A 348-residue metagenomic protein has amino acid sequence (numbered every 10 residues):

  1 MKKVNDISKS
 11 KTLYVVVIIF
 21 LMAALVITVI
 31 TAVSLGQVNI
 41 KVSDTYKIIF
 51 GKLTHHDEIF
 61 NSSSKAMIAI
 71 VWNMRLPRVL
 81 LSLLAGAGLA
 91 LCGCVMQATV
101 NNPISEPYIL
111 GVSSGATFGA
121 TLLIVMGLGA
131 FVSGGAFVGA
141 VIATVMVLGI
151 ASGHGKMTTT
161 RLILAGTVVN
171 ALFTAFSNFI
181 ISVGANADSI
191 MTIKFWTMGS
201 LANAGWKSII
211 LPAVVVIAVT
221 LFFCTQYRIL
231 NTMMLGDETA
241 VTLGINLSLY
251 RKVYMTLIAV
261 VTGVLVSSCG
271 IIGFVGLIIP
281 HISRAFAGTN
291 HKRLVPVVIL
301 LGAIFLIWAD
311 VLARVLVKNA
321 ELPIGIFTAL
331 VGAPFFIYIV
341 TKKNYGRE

Functional and structural regions predicted by a protein language model:
M1-E348: Alpha-helical transmembrane segments in inner-membrane proteins
